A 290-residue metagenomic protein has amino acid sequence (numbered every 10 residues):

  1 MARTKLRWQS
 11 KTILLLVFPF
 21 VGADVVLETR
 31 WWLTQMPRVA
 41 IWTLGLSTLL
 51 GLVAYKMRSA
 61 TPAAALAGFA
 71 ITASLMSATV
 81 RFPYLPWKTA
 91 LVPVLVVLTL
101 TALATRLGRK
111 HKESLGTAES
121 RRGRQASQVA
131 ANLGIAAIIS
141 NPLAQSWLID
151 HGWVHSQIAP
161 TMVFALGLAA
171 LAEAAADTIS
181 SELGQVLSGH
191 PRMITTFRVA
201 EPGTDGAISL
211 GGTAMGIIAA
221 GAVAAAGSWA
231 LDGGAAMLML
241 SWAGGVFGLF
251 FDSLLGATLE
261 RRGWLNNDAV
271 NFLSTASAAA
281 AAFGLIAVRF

Functional and structural regions predicted by a protein language model:
M1-L285: Interhelical loop and helix-boundary elements at the membrane-water interface of polytopic inner-membrane proteins
V288-R289: Membrane-interface junctions at the ends of membrane-embedded or membrane-associated helices
